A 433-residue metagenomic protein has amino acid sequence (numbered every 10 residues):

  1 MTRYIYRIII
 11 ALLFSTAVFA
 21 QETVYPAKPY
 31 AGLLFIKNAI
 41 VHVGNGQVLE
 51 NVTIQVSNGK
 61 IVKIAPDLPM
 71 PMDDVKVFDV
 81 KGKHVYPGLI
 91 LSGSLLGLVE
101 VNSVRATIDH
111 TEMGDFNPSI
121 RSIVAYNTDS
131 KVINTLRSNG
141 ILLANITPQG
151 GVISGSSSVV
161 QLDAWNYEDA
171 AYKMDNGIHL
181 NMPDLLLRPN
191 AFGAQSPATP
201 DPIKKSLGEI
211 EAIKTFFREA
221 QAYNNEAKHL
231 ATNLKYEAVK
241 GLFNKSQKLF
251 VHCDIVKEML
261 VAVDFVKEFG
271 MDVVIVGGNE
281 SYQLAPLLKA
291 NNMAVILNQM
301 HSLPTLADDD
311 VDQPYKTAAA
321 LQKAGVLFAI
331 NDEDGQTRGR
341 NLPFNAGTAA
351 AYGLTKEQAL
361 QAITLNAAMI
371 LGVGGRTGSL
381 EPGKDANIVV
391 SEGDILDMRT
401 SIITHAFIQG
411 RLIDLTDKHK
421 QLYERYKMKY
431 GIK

Functional and structural regions predicted by a protein language model:
M1-P26: Bacterial Sec-dependent N-terminal signal peptides
T23-K28, V41-T53, A65-D67, T355-I363 (+1 more regions): Acidic, glycine-enriched loop/beta-strand segments at the rims of small-molecule binding/catalytic pockets
A31, K323, H405-K433: Extracellular/periplasmic ectodomains of large secreted or surface enzymes and adhesion receptors
A31-I36, P71-I123, S138: Replace "His-x-His-based motif
N38, N102, T107-T111, S119 (+4 more regions): His/Asp/Glu-enriched, well-ordered alpha-helical/loop segment that forms or immediately abuts the divalent-metal
A39, I54, G59, G82 (+10 more regions): Divalent metal-coordination and catalytic microenvironments
N51, T147, Y223-P314, A329 (+4 more regions): Active-site core of metal-dependent hydrolases
N139-V273: Polyanionic/metal-chelating signatures
